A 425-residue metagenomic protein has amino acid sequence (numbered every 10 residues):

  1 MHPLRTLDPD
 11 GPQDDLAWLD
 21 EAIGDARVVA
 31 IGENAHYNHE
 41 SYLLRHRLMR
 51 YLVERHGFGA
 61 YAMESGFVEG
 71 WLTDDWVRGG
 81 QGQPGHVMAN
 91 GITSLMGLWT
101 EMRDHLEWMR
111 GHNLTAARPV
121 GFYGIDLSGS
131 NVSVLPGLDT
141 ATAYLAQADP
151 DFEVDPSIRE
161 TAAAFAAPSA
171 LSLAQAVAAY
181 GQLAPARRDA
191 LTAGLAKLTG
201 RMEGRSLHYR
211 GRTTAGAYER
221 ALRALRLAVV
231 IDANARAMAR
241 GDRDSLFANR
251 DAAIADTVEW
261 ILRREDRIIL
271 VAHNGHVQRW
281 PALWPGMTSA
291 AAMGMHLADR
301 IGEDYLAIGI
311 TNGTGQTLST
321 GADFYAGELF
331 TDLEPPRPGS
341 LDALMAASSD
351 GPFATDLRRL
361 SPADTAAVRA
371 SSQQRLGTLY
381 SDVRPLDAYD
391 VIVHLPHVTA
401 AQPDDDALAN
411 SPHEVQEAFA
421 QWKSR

Functional and structural regions predicted by a protein language model:
M1-R425: Structured catalytic-domain cores with a bias toward divalent-metal coordination
